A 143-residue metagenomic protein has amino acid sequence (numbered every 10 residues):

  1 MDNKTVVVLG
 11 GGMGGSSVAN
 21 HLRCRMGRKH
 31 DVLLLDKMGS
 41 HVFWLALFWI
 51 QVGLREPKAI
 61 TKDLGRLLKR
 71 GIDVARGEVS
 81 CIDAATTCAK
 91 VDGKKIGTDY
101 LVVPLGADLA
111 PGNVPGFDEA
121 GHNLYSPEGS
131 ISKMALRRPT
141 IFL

Functional and structural regions predicted by a protein language model:
M1-D73: Beta1-alpha1 glycine-rich phosphate/pyrophosphate-binding loop at the start of Rossmann-like nucleotide-binding domains
M1-T5, I72-L143: FAD-binding core/adjacent interface of flavoenzyme oxidoreductases
